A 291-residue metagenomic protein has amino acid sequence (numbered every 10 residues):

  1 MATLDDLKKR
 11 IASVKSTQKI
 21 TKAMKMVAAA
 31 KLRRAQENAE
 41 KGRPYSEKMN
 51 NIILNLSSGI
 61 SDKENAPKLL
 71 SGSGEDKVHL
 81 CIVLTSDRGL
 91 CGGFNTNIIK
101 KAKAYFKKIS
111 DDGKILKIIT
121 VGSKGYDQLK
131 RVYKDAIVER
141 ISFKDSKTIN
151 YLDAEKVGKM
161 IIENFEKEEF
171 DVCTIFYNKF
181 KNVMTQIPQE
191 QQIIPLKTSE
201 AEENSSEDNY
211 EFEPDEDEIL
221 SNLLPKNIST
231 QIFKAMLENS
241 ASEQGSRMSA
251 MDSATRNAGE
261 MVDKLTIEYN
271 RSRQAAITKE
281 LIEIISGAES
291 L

Functional and structural regions predicted by a protein language model:
M1-L291: C-terminal beta-strand-loop-alpha-helix "lid" module of Rossmann-like NAD(P)-dependent dehydrogenases
